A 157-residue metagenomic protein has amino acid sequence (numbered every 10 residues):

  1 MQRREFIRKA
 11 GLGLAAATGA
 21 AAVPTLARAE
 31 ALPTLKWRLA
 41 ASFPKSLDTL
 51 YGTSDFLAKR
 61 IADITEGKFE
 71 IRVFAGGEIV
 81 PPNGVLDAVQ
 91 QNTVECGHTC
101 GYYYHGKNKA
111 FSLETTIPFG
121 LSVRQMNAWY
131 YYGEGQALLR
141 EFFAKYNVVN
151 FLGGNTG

Functional and structural regions predicted by a protein language model:
M1-E5: N-terminal secretory signal peptides
I7-L26: N-terminal export signals
A22-A40: C-terminal segment of N-terminal export signals and the immediately downstream linker at the start of the mature
R38-D55, G76-V80: Extracytoplasmic "Venus flytrap"
L47-R72, E134: Short, polar/charged alpha-helical segment
A58-K59, Q90, C100-G157: Contiguous mixed-secondary-structure segments that line small-molecule binding/active-site clefts of soluble domains
G67-F69, V85-T99: Alpha-to-beta junction loops
V73-D87: Short helix-initiation/N-cap motifs at beta->coil->alpha
